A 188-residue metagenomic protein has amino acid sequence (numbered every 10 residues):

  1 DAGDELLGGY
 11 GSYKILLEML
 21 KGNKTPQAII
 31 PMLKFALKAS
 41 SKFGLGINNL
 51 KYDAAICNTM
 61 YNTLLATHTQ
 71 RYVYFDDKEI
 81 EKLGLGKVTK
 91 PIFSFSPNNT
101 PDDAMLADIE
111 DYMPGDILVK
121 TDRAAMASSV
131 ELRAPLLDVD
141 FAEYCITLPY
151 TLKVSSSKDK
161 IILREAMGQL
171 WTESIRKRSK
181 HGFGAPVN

Functional and structural regions predicted by a protein language model:
D1-E131, S174: Glycine-rich active-site loop/lid subdomains used to bind and stabilize high-energy intermediates
V130-R133, T151: Conserved short loop/turn motifs at secondary-structure junctions
D138: Short, conserved phosphate/pyrophosphate- and ester-handling motifs at nucleotide-, phospho-/glycolipid
A142-I146: Short, solvent-exposed hinge/capping segments at secondary-structure junctions
Y150-S156: Cytochrome P450 catalytic domain signature, combining two hallmark sequence patches
W171-N188: PAPS-dependent sulfotransferase catalytic core
